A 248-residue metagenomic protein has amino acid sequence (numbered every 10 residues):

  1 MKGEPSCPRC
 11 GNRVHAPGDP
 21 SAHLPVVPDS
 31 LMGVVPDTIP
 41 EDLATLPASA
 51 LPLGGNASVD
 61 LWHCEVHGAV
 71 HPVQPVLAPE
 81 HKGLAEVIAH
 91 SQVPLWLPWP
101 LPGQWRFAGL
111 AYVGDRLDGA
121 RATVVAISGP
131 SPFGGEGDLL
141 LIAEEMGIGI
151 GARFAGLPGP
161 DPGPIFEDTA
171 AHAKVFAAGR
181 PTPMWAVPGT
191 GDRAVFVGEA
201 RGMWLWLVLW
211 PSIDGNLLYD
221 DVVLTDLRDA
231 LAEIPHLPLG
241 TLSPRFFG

Functional and structural regions predicted by a protein language model:
M1-A89: N-terminal cysteine/histidine-rich coordination modules
D19, V76, L110, L209-W210: Surface loops and adjacent helix of pleckstrin homology
D60, R121-V125, M203-L205: Short beta-strand micro-motifs in enzyme catalytic cores
E80-K82, R116-L117, I148-I150, D214-L217: A short local loop/turn or secondary-structure capping micro-motif enriched for an aromatic residue
Q92-G109: Amphipathic alpha-helical segments
P102-G103, S131-G135, E199-W204: Short, solvent-exposed coil/turn segments at beta-strand boundaries
R106-P188: Short, solvent-exposed recognition patches
E167-G248: A short, solvent-exposed beta-edge/loop patch
